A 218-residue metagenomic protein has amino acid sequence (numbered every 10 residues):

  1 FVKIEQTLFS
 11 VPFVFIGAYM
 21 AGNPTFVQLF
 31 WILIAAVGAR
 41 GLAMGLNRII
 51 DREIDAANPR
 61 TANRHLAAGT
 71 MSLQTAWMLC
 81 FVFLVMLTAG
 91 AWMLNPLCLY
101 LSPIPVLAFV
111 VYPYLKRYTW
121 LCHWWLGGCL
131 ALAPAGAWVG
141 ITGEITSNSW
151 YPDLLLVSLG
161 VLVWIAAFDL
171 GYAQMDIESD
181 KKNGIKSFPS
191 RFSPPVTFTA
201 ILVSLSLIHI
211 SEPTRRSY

Functional and structural regions predicted by a protein language model:
F1-Q6, Q74: N-terminal membrane topogenic signal
T7, L46, I50-D55, S179: Proline-centered turn/helix-capping motifs that create local helix->coil transitions or kinks
T7-V14, C80-L84, L126-P134, A200-I208: Core segments of transmembrane alpha-helices that mediate helix-helix packing or line hydrophobic substrate/ligand
F13-I16, M20-I50, R60, L84-T88 (+3 more regions): Membrane-embedded alpha-helical segments that form the functional core of polytopic membrane enzymes, especially those
F30, I34-A36, R52-S102, K182-S211 (+1 more regions): Multi-pass membrane catalytic core of lipid/isoprenoid biosynthesis enzymes
I34, R64-P152, L156: Intramembrane alpha-helical segments
